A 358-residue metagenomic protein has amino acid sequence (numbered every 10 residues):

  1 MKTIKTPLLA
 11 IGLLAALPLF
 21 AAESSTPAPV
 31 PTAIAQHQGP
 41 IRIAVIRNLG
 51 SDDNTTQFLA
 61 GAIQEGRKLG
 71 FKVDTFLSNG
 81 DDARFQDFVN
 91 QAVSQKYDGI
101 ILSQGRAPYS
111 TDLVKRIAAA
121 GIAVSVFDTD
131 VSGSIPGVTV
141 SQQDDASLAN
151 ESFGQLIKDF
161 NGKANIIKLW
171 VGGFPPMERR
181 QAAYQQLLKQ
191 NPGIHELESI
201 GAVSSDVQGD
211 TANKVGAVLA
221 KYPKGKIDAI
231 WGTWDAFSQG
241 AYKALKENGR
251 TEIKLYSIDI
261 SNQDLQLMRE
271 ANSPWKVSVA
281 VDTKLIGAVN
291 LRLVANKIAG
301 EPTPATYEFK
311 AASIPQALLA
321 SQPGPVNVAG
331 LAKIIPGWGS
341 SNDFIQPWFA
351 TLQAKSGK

Functional and structural regions predicted by a protein language model:
M1-F20: Gram-negative bacterial Sec-dependent N-terminal signal peptides
A21-K358: A residue-level marker of the well-folded mature domains of exported/periplasmic proteins
